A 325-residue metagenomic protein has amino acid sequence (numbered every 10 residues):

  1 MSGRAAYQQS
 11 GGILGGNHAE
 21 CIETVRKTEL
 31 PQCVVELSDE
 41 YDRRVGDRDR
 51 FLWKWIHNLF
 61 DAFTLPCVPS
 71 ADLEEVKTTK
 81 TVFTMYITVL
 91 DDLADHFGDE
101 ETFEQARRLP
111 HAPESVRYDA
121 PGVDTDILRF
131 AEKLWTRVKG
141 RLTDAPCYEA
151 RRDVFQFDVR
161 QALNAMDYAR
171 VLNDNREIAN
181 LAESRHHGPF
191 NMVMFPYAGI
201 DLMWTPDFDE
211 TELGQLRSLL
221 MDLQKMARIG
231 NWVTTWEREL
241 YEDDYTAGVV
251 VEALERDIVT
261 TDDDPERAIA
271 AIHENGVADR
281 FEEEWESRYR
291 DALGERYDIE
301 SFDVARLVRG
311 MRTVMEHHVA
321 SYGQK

Functional and structural regions predicted by a protein language model:
M1-K325: Alpha-helical, largely C-terminal catalytic domains that coordinate divalent metal ions via clustered Asp/Glu/His
